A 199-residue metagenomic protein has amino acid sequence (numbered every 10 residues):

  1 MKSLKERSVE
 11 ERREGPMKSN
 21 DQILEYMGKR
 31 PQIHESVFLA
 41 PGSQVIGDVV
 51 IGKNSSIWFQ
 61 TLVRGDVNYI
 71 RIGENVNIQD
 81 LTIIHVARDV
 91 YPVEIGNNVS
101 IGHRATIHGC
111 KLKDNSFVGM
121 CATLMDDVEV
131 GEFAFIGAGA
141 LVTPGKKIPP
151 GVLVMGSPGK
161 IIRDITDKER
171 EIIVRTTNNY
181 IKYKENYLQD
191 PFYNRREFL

Functional and structural regions predicted by a protein language model:
S8-Q32, Y91-T106, L153-L199: C-terminal segments of enzyme domains that contribute to small-molecule binding surfaces
E35, A40-P41, I46-G47, G52-K53 (+17 more regions): Left-handed beta-helix
I70: Active-site cofactor/substrate anionic-group-binding motifs, chiefly glycine- and Lys/Arg-rich phosphate-binding loops
